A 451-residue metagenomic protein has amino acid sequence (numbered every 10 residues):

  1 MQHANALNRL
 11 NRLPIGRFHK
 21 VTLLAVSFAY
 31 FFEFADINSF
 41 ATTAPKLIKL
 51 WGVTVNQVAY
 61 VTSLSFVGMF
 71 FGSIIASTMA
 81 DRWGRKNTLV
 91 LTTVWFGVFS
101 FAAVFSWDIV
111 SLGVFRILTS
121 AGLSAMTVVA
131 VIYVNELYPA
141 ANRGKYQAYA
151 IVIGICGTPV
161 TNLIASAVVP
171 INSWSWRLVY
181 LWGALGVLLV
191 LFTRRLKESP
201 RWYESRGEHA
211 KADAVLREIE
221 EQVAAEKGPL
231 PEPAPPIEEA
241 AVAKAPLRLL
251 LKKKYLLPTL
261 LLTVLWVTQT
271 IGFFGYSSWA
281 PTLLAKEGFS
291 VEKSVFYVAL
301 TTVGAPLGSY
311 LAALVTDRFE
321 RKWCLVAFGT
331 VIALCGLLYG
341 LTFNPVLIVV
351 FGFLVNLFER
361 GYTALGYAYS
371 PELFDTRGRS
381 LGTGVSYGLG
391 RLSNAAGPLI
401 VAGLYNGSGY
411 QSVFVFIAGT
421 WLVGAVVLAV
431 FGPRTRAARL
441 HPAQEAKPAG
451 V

Functional and structural regions predicted by a protein language model:
M1-V451: Transmembrane-helix signature of 12-pass secondary carriers
